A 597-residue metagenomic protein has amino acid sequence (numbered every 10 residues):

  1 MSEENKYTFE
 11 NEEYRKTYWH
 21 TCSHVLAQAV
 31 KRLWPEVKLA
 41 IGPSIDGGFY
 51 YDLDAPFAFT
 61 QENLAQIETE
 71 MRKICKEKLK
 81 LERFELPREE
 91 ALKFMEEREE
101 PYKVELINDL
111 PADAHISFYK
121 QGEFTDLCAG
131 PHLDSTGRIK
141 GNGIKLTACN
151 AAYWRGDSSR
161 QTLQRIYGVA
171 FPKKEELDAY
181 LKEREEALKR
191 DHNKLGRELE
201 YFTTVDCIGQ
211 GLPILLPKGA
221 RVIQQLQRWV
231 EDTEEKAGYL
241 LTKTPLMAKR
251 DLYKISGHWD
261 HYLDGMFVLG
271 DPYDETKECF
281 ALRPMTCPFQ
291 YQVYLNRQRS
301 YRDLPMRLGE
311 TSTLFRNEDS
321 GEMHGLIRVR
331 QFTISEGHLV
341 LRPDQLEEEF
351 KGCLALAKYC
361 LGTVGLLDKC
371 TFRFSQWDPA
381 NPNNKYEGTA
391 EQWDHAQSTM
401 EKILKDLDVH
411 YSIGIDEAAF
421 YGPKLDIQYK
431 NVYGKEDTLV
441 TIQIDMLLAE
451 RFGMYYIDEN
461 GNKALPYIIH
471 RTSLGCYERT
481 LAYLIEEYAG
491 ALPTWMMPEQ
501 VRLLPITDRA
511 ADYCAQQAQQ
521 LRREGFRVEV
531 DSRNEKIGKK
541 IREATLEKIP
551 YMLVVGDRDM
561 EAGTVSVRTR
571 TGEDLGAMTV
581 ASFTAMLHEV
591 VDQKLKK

Functional and structural regions predicted by a protein language model:
S2-T17, A29, K38-S44, Y50-M323 (+3 more regions): Auxiliary tRNA-acceptor-end handling modules of aminoacyl-tRNA synthetases
L53-D54, E62, G365-T399, M496-Q516 (+1 more regions): Conserved, charged catalytic cores of large soluble enzymes
E77-G122, G362-I442: Metal-assisted phosphate- and nucleotidyl-transfer catalytic regions
K243-G265, P379-E391, I415-Y429, E535-E547: Beta-rich nucleic-acid/ligand-interaction surfaces
K277, P288-F289, V293-R297, M306 (+4 more regions): A translation/RNA-centric and nucleic-acid-associated enzymatic feature enriched in Class II aminoacyl-tRNA synthetases
L314-T399, I403: Extended, charged alpha-beta segments that form solvent-exposed binding/catalytic grooves in nucleic-acid-handling
Y488-K540: Generic long, charged, amphipathic alpha-helical segments
A518-M586: C-terminal structured "cap/appendage" subdomains that terminate the fold
